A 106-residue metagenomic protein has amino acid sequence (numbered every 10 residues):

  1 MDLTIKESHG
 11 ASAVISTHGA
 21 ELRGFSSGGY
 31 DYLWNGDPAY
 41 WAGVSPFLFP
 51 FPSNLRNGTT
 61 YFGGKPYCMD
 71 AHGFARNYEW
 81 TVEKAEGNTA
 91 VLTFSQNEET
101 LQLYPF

Functional and structural regions predicted by a protein language model:
M1-F106: Surface-exposed acidic/polar loop and edge beta-strand patches at domain peripheries
